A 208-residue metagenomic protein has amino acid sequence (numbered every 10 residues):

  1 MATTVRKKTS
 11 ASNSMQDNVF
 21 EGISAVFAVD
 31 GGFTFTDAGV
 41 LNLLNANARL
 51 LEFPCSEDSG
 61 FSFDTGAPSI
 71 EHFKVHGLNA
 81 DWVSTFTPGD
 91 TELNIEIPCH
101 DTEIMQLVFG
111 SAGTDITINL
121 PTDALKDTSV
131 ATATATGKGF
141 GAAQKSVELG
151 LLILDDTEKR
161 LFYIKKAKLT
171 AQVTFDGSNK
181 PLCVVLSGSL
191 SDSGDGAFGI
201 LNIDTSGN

Functional and structural regions predicted by a protein language model:
M1-C55, G207-N208: Polar/acidic, low-complexity leader/linker segments enriched in S/T/G and N/D
R49-G89: A glycine-rich, hydrophobic loop/mini-helix early in the fold
S59-F61, G89-L93, K145-L149: A generic structural signal for short beta-strands and their flanking turns/coil linkers
E71-H72, H76-L78, I97-C99, D156-A171: Short acidic, glycine/tyrosine-flanked loop/strand segments centered on an H-E-D-like triad
V75-T85, E92, S129-F140: Short secondary-structure capping micro-motifs at structural edges
A80-M105, N179-D195: Oligomerization/assembly interface segments of phage tail-like spikes and tubes
I104-F162: Short helix-loop boundary/capping segments
T157-N208: Mixed-charge, glycine-accented linear interaction segment located at domain edges/termini
